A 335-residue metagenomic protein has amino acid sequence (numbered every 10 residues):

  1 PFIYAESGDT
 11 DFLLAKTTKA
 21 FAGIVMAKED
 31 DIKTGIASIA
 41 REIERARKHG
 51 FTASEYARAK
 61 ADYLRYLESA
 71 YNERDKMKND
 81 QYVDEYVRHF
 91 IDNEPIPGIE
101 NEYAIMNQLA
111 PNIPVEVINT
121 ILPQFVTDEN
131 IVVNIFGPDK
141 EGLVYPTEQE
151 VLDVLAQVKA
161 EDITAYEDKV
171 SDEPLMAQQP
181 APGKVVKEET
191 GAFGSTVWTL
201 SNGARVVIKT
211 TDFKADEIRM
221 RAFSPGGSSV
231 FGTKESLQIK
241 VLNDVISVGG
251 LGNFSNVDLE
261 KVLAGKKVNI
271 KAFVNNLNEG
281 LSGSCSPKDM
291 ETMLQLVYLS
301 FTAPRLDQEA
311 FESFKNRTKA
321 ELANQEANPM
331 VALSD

Functional and structural regions predicted by a protein language model:
P1-N112, N130-G137, V207, K214-S247 (+3 more regions): M16 family metallopeptidases and their MPP-like homologs
F12-A15, Q124-F125, E189, T196-T199 (+2 more regions): Replace "in large, NTP-powered and nucleic-acid-processing enzymes" with "in large, NTP-powered factors and other
A57-E189, S195-T199: C-terminal regions of mature proteins
V117, N202, D258: Ca2+-coordinating acidic residues in Ca2+-binding motifs
K187-A215: N- or domain-start disorder-to-order transition segments that initiate the globular core
